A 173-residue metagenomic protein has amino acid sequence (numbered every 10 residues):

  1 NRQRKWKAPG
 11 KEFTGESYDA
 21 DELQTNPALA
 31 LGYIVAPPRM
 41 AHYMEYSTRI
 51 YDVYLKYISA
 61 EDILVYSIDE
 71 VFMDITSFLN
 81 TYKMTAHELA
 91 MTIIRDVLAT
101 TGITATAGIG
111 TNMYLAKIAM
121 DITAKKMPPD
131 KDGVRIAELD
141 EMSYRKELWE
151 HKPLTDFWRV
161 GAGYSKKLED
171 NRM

Functional and structural regions predicted by a protein language model:
N1-M173: Gly/Gly-Pro- and Ser/Thr-rich, intrinsically disordered tail segments characteristic of DNA damage-repair and tolerance
